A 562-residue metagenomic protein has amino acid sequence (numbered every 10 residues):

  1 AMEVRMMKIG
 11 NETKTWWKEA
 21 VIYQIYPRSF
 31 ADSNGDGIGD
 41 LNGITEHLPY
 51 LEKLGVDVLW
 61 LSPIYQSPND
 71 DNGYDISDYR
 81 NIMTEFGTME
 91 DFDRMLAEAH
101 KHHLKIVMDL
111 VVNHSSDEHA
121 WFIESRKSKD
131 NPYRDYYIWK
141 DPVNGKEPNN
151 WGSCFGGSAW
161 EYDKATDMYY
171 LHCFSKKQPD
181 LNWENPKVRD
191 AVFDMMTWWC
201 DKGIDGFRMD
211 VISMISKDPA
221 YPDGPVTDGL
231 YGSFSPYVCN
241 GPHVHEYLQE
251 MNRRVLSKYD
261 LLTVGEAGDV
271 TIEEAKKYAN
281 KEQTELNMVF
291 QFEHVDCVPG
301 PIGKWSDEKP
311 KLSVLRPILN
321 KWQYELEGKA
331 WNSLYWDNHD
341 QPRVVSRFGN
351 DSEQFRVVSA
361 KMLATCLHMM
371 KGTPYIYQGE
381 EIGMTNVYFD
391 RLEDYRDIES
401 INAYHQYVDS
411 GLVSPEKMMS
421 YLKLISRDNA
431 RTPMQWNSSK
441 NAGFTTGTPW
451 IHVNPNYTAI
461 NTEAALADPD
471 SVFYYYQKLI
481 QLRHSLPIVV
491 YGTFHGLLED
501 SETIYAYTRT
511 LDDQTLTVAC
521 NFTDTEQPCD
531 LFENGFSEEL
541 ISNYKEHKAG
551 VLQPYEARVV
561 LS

Functional and structural regions predicted by a protein language model:
M2-F536, L540-S562: Active-site and adjacent substrate-binding regions of carbohydrate-active enzymes
